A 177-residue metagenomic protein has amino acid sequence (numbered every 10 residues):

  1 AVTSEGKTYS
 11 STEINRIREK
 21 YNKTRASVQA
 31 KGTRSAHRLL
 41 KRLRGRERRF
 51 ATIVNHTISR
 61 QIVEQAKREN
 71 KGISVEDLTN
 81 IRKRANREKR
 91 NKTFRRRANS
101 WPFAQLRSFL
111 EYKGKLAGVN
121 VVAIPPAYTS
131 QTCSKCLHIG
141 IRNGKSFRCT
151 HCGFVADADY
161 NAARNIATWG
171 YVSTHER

Functional and structural regions predicted by a protein language model:
A1-R177: Positively charged, helix-rich recognition surfaces that bind polyanionic ligands
